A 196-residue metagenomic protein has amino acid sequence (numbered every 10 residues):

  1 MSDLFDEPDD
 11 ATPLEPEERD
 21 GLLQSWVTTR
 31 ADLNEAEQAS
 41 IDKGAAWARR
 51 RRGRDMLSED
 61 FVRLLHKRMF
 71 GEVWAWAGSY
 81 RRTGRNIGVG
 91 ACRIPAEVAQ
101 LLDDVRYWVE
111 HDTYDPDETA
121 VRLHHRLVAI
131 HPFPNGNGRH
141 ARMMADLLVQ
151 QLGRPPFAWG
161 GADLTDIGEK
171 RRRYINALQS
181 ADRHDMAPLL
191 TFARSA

Functional and structural regions predicted by a protein language model:
M1-A196: FIC/Doc superfamily catalytic core
